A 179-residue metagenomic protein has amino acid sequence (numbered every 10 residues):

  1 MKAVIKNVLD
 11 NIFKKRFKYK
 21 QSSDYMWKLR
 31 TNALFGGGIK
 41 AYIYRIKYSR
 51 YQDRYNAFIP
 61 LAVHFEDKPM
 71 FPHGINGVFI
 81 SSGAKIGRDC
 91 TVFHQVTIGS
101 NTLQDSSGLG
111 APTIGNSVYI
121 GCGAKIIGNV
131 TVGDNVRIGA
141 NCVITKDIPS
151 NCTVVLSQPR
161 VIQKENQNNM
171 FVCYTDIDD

Functional and structural regions predicted by a protein language model:
M1-Y55, N166-D179: Terminal amphipathic alpha-helical/low-complexity segments used for targeting or macromolecular assembly
Y55, L61, E66-K68, P72-H73 (+11 more regions): Left-handed beta-helix
S100-T102, Q163: Activation segment
S150-V172: Conserved beta-strand-loop-alpha-helix hinge in the C-terminal portion of ABC ATPase nucleotide-binding domains
